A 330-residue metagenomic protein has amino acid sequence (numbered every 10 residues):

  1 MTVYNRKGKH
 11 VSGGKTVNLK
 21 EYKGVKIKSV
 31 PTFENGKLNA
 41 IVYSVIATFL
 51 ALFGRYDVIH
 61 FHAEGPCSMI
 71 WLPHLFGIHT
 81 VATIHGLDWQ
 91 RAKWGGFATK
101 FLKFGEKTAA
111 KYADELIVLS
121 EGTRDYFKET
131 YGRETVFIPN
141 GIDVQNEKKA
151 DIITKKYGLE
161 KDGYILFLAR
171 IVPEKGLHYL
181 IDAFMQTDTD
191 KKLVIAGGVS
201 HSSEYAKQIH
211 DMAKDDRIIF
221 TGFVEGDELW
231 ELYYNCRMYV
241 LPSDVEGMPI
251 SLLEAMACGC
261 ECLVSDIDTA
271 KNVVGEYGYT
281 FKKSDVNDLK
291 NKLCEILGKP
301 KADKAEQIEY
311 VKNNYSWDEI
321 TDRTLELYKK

Functional and structural regions predicted by a protein language model:
M1-N35, G122-K128, H201: N-terminal strand-loop element at the rim of the active site of nucleotide-sugar-dependent glycosyltransferases
F49-L52, L75, T99-L116: Membrane-proximal helix-turn-helix segments that form the acceptor-binding/catalytic region of lipid-linked
G163, F167, V172-Q186: A conserved mid-protein helix/loop that constitutes part of the nucleotide-sugar donor-binding site
A206-D227: Nucleotide-activated donor-binding/catalytic signature segment of Leloir-type glycosyltransferases, i.e., the conserved
F223-V224, E231-C236: Short alpha-helical donor nucleotide-sugar binding micro-motif in glycosyltransferases
D244: Aromatic "clamp/platform" in nucleotide-sugar-dependent glycosyltransferases that forms part of the donor/acceptor
A257, E261-V264: Short hydrophobic beta-strand element within catalytic cores of glycosyltransferases and related nucleotide-activated
Y279-V286, C294-P300: Conserved acidic donor-binding segment of nucleotide-sugar-dependent glycosyltransferases
